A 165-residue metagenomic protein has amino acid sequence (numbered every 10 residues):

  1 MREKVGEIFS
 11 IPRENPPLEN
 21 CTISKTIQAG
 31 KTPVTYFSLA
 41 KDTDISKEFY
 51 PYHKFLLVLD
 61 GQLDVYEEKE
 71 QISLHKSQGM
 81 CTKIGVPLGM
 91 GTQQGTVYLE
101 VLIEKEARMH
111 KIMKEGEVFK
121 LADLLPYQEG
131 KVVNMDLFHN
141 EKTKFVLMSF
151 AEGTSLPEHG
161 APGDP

Functional and structural regions predicted by a protein language model:
M1-P33, H75-K76, Q94-V97, V101-V146: A short, N-terminal "cap"/entry segment at the start of jelly-roll beta-barrel domains of the cupin/DSBH fold
L18-I23, P33-Y50, G130-V133, K144-G163: Conserved short histidine dyad/triad with adjacent acidic residue
G30, Y66-E70, Q93: Short strand-coil-strand connectors
D44, G79-C81, P87, S155: Residue-level marker of beta-strand positions
P51-E68, P162-P165: Glycine- and acidic-residue-biased ligand/ion/polar-headgroup-sensing regions
E68-G85: Short acidic-glycine-tyrosine-enriched beta hairpin
C81-V101: C-terminal structural segments of small proteins and small subunits
